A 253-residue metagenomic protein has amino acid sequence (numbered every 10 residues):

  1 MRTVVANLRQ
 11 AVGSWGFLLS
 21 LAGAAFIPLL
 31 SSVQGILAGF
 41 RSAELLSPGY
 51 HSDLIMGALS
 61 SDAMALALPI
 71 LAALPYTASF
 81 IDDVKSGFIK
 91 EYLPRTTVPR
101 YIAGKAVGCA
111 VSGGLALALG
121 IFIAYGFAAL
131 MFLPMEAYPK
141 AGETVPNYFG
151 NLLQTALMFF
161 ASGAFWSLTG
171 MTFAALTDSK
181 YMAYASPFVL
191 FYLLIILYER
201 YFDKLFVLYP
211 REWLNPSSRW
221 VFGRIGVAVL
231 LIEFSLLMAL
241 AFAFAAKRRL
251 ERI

Functional and structural regions predicted by a protein language model:
M1-A24: Aromatic- and glycine-rich beta-strand/loop motifs that create alpha-glucan
S14, S20, A72, P216-I253: Alpha-helical transmembrane segments of multi-pass membrane transporters/translocases
W15-G16, T97-P99, A103, S179-Y184: Membrane-helix interface segments
S20-A25, Y181-L194, Y209-R211: Central hydrophobic cores of alpha-helical transmembrane segments in multi-pass integral membrane proteins
A25-A78, A106-A175, W213-I232: Secretory targeting signals
A78-G114: Helix-loop-helix units of permease transmembrane domains in multi-pass membrane transporters, especially ABC
P99-R100, F173-K180, K247-R252: Membrane-interface helix-boundary motifs at transmembrane edges
G126, L130-K140, V189-L208: Juxtamembrane non-transmembrane "cap" segments at the membrane-aqueous interface of multi-pass membrane proteins
